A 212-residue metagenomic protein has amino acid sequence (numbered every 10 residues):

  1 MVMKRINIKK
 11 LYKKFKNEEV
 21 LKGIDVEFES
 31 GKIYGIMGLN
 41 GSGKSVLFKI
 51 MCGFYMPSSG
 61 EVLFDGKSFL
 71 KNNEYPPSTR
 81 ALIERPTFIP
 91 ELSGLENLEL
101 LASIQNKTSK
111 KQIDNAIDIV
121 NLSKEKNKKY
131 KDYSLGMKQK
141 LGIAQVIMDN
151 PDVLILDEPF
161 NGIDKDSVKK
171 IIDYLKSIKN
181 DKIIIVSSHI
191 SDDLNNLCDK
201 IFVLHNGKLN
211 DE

Functional and structural regions predicted by a protein language model:
I6, L21-G23: Conserved structural motif at the start of ABC-family nucleotide-binding domains
M37-L39: The feature captures the beta-strand-to-loop junction immediately N-terminal to the Walker
C52: Helix-to-loop junction immediately C-terminal to a conserved catalytic motif
G60-Y75: Conserved ABC transporter NBD signature motif
E99, K110-E125: Conserved ABC ATPase "signature" region
L154-E158: Catalytic Walker B motif of ABC-type/P-loop ATPase nucleotide-binding domains
